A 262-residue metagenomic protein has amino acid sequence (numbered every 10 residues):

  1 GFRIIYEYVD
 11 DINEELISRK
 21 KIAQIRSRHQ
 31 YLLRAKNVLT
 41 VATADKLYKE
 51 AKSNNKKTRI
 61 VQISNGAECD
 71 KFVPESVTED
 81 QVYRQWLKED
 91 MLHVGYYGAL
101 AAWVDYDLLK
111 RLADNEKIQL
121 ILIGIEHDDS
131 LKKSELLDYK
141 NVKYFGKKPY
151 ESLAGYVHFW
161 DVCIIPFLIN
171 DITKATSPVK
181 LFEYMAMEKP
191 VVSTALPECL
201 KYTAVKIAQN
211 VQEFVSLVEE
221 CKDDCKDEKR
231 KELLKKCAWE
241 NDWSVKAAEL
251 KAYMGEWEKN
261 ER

Functional and structural regions predicted by a protein language model:
Y6, I12, K20-T40: Membrane-proximal helix-turn-helix segments that form the acceptor-binding/catalytic region of lipid-linked
L16-R19, K52, A67-Q85: Acidic anion/phosphate-binding donor-loop and adjacent secondary structure in glycosyltransferase catalytic cores
K46, I63-E75, W160: Carbohydrate-associated surface elements
W86-V104, L109-K110, L120: Conserved donor-binding/catalytic core segment of Leloir-type glycosyltransferases
G124, L131-G155: Nucleotide-activated donor-binding/catalytic signature segment of Leloir-type glycosyltransferases, i.e., the conserved
E151-Y156, C163-M185, S193-A204: Nucleotide-sugar-dependent
L200-E220: Change "using UDP/GDP/dTDP sugars" to "using nucleotide sugars
K226-E258: A charged, aromatic-enriched C-terminal amphipathic alpha-helix characteristic of glycosyltransferases across folds
